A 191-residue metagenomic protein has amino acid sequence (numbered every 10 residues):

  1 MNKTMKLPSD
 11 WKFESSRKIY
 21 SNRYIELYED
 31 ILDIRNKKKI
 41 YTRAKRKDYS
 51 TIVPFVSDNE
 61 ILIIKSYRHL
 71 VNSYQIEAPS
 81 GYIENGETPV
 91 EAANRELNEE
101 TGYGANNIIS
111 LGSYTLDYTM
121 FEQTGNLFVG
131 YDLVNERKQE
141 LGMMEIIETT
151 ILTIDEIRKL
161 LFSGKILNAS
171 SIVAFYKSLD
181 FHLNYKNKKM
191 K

Functional and structural regions predicted by a protein language model:
M1-S21: Extreme N-terminal tail/first-helix region
N2-S9, Y74, N85, M144-K191: Nudix hydrolase/Nudix homology domain
K6-D10, A44, S50-R95, M143-M144: Conserved Nudix-box catalytic region and its N-terminal flanking loop in Nudix hydrolases and closely related
K12-F13, G104-L111: A short coil-to-beta-strand element that immediately follows conserved catalytic motifs
E14-T51, S57: Acidic, metal-coordinating catalytic segment for phosphate/diphosphate chemistry, firing primarily on the Nudix
S16-K18, S113-D117: Short, solvent-exposed loop/turn elements at beta->coil junctions and helix N-caps that rim active or binding pockets
E26-R35, D117-E136, T150: Active-site-adjacent beta-strand/loop module that shapes the phosphate/pyrophosphate-binding cleft
E87-E91, E100-N107: Beta-rich strand-turn-strand
